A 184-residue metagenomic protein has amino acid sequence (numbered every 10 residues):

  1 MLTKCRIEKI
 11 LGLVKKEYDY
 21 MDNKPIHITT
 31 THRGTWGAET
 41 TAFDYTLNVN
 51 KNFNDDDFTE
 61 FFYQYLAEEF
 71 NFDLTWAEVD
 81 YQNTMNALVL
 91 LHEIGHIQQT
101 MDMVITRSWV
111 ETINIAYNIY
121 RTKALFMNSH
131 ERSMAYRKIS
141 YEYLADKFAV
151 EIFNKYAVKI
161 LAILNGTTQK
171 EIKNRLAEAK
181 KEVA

Functional and structural regions predicted by a protein language model:
M1, H27-Y65: Catalytic zinc-binding patch centered on the HExxH motif and its immediate surroundings that defines zinc-dependent
K4-D22: Zn2+-dependent metallopeptidase catalytic core
C5, L125-A184: Long, well-structured alpha-helical subdomains associated with metal-dependent extracellular/ecto-lumenal hydrolases
L13, D56, Y81, M85 (+3 more regions): Active-site-proximal or metal-binding-adjacent scaffold patches in catalytic folds
F58-V89: Short pre-active-site segment immediately N-terminal to the catalytic Zn-binding motif
T84-M85, T100-R137: Post-HEXXH active-site segment of zinc metalloproteases
L88-M101, A145: Active-site recognition of the HExxH zinc-binding catalytic motif
